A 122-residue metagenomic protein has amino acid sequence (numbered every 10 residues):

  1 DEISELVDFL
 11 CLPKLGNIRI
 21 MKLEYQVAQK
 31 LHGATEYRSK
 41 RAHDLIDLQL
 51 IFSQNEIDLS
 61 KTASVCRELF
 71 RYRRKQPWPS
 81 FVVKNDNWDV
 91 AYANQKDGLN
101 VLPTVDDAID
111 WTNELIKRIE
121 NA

Functional and structural regions predicted by a protein language model:
D1-A122: Structured mid-to-C-terminal alpha-helical surface segments
